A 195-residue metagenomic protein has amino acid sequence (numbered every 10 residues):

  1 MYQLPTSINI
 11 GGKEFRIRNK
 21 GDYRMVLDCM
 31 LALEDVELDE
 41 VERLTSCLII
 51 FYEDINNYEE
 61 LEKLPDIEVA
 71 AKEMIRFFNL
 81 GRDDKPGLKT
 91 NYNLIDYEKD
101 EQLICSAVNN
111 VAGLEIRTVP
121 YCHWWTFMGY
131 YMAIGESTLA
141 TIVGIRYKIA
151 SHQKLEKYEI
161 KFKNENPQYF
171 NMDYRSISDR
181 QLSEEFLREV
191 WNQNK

Functional and structural regions predicted by a protein language model:
M1-N56: Short N-terminal mixed-charge amphipathic segments
R16-I17, V36-R43, L61-P65, L94-K99 (+1 more regions): Structural motif
D22, D28, D35, D39 (+7 more regions): Acidic-enriched, low-complexity/disordered segments with a strong bias for Aspartate over Glutamate
Y23-V26, L38-T45, L64-A71, E101 (+2 more regions): Alpha-helix initiation and N-capping motif
D35-S46, E59-I67, L155, S176-F186 (+1 more regions): Alpha-helix capping and helix-coil boundary motifs
T45-G87: A glycine-rich, hydrophobic loop/mini-helix early in the fold
A71-K195: C-terminal charged interaction modules
